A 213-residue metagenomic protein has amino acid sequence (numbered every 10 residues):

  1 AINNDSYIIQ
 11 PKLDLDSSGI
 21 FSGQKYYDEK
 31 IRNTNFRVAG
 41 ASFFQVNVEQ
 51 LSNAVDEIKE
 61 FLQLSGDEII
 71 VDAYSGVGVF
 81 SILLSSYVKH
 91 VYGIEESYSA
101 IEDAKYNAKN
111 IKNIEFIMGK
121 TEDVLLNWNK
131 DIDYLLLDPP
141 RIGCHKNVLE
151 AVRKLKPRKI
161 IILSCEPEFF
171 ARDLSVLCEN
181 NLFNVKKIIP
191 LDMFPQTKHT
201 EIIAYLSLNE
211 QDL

Functional and structural regions predicted by a protein language model:
A1-L213: Rossmann-like S-adenosyl-L-methionine
